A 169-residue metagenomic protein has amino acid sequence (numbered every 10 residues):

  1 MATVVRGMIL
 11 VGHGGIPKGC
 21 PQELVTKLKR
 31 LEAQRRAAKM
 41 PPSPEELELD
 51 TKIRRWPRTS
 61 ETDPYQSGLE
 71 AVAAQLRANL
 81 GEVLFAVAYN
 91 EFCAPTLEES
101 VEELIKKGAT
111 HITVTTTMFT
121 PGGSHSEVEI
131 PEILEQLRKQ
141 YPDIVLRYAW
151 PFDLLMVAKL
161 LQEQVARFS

Functional and structural regions predicted by a protein language model:
M1-S169: Active-site-proximal alpha-helix that buttresses catalytic centers in soluble enzyme cores
